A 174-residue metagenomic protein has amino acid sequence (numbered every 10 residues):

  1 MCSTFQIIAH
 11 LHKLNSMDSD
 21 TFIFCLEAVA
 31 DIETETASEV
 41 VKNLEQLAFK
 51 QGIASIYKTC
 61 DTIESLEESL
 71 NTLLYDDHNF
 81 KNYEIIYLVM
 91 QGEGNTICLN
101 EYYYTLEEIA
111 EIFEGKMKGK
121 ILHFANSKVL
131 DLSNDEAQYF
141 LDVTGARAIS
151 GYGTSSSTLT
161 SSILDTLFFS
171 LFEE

Functional and structural regions predicted by a protein language model:
C2-Y83, I121-A125, V143-T144: A domain-level signal for caspase-like cysteine endopeptidase catalytic cores and their zymogen-processing architecture
A28-D31, E93, V129, S156: Conserved beta-strand elements of beta-rich interaction domains across eukaryotes, especially beta-propellers
S38, S69-N71, E101, A137 (+1 more regions): Surface-exposed beta-strand edges and their flanking turn/coil or helix-capping segments
V41, E45, L106-E114, N134-L141 (+1 more regions): Short amphipathic alpha-helical segments and helix-helix/interface helices
A48-Q51, F80-E84, A110-F113, R147-S150 (+1 more regions): Glycine-rich loops and low-complexity Gly/Arg-rich segments that provide flexible linkers or classic glycine-based
I53-K58, G115-K120, G153-T158: Short C-terminal domain-edge/linker segments immediately following a structured domain
T59-D131: Catalytic-core segments of thiol-dependent peptidases
L130-E174: Active-site-proximal C-terminal subdomain of hydrolase catalytic domains
